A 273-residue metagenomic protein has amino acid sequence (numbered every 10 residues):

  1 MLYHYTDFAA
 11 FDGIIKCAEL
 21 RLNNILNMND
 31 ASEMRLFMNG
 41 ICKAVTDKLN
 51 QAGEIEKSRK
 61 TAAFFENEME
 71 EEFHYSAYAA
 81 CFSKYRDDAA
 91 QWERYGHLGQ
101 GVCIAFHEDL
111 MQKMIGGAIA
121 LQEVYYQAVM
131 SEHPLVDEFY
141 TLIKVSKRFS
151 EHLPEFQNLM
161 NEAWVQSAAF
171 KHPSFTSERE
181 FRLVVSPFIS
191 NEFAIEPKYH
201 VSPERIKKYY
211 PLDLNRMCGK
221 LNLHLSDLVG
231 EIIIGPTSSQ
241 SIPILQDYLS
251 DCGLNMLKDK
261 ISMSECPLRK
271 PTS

Functional and structural regions predicted by a protein language model:
M1-S273: Partner-binding and oligomerization surfaces adjacent to conserved cores of proteins that assemble macromolecular
